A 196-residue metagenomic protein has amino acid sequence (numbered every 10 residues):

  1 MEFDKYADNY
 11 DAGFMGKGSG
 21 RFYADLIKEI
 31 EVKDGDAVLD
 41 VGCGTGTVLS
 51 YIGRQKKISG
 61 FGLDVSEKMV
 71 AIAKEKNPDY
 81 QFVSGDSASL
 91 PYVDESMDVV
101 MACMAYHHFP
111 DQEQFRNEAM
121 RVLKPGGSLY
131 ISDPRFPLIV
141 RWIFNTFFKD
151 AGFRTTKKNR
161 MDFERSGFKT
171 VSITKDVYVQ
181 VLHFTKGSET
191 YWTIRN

Functional and structural regions predicted by a protein language model:
M1-D8: N-terminal, positively charged/glycine-rich alpha-helical extensions of SAM-dependent methyltransferases
D11-K17, V48, Y130-H183: C-terminal alpha-helical "lid/dimerization" subdomain adjacent to the S-adenosyl-L-methionine
G18-D34: Conserved alpha-helix/loop element of class I SAM-dependent methyltransferases that forms part of the SAM/SAH-binding
A37, G126-S128: Short glycine-centered segments of the SAM/dcSAM-binding site in methyltransferase folds
L39-V41, T45-S89: Class I SAM-dependent methyltransferase SAM/SAH-binding core
M101: A conserved beta-strand element that flanks and buttresses the S-adenosyl-L-methionine
M104-A105: Short catalytic micro-motifs in class I SAM-dependent methyltransferases
E113-P125: A short glycine-rich, Lys/Arg-flanked "PGG" loop and its adjoining helix->strand segment in the class I
